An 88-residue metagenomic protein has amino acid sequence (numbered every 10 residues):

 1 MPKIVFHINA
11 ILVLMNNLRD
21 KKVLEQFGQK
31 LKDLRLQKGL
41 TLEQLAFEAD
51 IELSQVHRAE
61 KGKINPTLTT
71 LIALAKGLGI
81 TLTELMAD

Functional and structural regions predicted by a protein language model:
K3-I4: Polybasic, lysine-rich low-complexity intrinsically disordered segments
H7-Q26: A detector for short, charged/polar N-terminal pre-domain segments
Q29-Q44, A73: Short basic helix-loop element that most often maps to the first helix and adjoining turn of HTH DNA-binding modules
G39-R58: Short alpha-helical DNA-recognition segment
K61, I80, A87: Short, conserved catalytic or interaction motifs in soluble domains
T67-E84: DNA major-groove recognition helix of helix-turn-helix/homeodomain DNA-binding modules
